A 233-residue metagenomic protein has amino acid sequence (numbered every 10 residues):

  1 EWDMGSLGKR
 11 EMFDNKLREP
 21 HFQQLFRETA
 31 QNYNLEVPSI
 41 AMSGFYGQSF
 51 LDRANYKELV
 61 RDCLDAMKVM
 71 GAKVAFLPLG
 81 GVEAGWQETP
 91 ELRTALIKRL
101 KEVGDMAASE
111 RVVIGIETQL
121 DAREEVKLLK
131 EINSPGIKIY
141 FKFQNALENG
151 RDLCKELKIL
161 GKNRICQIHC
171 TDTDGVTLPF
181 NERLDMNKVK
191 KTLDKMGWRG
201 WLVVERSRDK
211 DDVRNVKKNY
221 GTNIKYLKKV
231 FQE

Functional and structural regions predicted by a protein language model:
E1, Y56, G71, E102 (+2 more regions): A general secondary-structure boundary signal
E1-R27, L79-W86: Glycine-rich, proline-tolerant flexible connector loops at the mouths of alpha/beta enzymes
E1-W2, V37-M42, A75-L77, I114-I116 (+3 more regions): Hydrophobic faces of well-ordered beta-strands that scaffold small-molecule active sites in alpha/beta enzyme cores
M4-G5, F45, G80, Q119 (+2 more regions): Flexible loop residues that form catalytic and substrate-binding hotspots at small-molecule/glycan-binding clefts
G8-F13, Y46-F50, E83-E88, E148-G150 (+2 more regions): A short acidic, helix-capping loop that chelates divalent metal ions and anchors anionic groups
E19-Y33, L59-M70, L153-K162, N187-K195: Short amphipathic alpha-helices and their capping/turn segments at secondary-structure boundaries
L25, T29-Y33, Y46-I139, A146-E148 (+1 more regions): Active-site acidic/histidine proton-transfer and metal-coordination neighborhood in alpha/beta enzyme cores
S109, A122-E233: Histidine-acidic metal/acid-base catalytic patches
